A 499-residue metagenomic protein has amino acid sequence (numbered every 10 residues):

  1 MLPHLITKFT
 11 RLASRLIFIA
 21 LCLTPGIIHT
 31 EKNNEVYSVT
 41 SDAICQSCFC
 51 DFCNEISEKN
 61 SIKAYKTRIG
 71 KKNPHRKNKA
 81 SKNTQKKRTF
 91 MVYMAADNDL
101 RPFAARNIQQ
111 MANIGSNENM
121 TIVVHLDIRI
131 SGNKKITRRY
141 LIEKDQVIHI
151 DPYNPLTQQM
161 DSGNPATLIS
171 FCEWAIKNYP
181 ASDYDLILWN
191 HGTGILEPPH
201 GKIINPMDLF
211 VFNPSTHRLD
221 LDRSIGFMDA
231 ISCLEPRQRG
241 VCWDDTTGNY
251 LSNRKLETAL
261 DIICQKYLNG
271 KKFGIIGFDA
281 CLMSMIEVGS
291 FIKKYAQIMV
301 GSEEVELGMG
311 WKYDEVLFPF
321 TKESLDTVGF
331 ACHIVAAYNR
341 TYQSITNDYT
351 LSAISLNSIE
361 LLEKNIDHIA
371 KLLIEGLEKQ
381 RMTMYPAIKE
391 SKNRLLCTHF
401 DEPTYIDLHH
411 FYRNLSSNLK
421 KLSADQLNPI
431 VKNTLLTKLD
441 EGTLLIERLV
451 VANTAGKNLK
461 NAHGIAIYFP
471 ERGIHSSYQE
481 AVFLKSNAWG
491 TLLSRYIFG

Functional and structural regions predicted by a protein language model:
L2-I17: Bacterial N-terminal signal peptides that target proteins for export
R15-P25: Bacterial N-terminal signal peptides
I27-K32: Sec/Tat signal peptide C-region and signal peptidase I cleavage site
Y37-S182, M207: N-terminal extension/subdomain marker
F49-I56, N60-I62, K66, K72-Q85 (+1 more regions): Terminal, contiguous helix-loop blocks that mediate binding/assembly
T89-M94, T121-L126, D185-L188, G274-F278 (+2 more regions): Structural recognition of the beta-strand scaffold that forms the well-ordered cores of secreted hydrolase catalytic
D97-L100, N190-L196, G277-M285: Gly/Ser/Thr-rich loops at beta-strand to alpha-helix junctions that form or flank small-molecule/cofactor-binding
H125-P155, D183, I187-Y250, E304: Surface-exposed loop and adjacent secondary-structure segments within mature catalytic domains
